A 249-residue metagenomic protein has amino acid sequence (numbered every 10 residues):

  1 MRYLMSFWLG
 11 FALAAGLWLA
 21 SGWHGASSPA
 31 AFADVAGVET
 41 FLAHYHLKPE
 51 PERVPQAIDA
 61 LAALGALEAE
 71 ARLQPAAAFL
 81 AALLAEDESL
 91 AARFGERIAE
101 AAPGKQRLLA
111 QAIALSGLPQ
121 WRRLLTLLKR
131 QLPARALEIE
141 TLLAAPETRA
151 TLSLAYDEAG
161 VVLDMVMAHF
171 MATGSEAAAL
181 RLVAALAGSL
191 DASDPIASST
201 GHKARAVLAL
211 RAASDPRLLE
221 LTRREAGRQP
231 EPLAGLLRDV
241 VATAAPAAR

Functional and structural regions predicted by a protein language model:
M1-L4: Positively charged n-region of N-terminal signal peptides that target proteins for export
W8-G22: Bacterial N-terminal signal peptides
H24-R249: Non-catalytic all-alpha helical scaffold/repeat segments
